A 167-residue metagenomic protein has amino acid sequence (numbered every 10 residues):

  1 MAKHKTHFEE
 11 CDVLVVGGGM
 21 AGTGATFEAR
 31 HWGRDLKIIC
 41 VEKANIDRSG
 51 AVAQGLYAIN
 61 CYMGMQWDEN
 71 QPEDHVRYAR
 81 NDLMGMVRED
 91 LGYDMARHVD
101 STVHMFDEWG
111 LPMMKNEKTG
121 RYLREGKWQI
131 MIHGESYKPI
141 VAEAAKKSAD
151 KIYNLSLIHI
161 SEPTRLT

Functional and structural regions predicted by a protein language model:
M1-K3, A25: A generic local structural motif
K3-K5, K37, K43-L157: Conserved N-terminal/central alpha/beta ligand/cofactor-binding core
E9-C11: Core beta-strand elements of the Rossmann-like FAD/NAD(P) dinucleotide-binding domain in flavoenzyme oxidoreductases
V13-I39: N-terminal Rossmann-like FAD-binding beta1-loop-alpha1 element of flavoenzymes
V16-G17, K43, E162: The Walker A (P-loop) glycine that initiates the GxxxxGKT/S ATP-binding motif of P-loop NTPases
A25, V141, I160: Aromatic/hydrophobic pocket-lining residues that form π-stacking "cages" and hydrophobic walls in ligand
A25-E28, S49-Q54, R165: Short acidic, glycine/serine/threonine-rich loops at helix termini
I158-T167: Single conserved hydrophobic/aromatic residue that forms the stacking wall/gate of nucleotide- or nucleobase-binding
